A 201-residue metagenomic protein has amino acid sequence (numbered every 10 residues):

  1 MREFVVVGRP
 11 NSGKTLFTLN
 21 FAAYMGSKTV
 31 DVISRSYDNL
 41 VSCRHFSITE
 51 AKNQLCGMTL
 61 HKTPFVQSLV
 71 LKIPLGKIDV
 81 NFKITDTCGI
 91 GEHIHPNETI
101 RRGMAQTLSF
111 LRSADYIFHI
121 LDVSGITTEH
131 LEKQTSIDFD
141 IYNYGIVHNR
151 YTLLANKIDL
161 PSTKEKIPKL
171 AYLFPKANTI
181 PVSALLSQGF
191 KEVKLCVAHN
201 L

Functional and structural regions predicted by a protein language model:
M1-E92: Conserved G1/Walker A P-loop phosphate-binding module
S68-K72, A105-F110: Conserved alpha-helical scaffold flanking the Walker A/P-loop in AAA+ ATPase domains
D79-K83, D115-Y116, R150-Y151: Loop/turn-to-beta-strand initiation segments
I84, I120, L154: Generic enzyme active-site microenvironment
G89-N97, L111-T135, I158-T163: Conserved Switch II/interswitch segment of TRAFAC-class P-loop GTPases
I100-M104, I137-D138, K166: Amphipathic coiled-coil/heptad-repeat helices and related helical stalk/stem segments that mediate oligomerization
Y142-H148, F174: Short, conserved loop/helix-junction motifs that constitute active-site signature segments in enzyme catalytic cores
T152, K157-L201: Canonical P-loop GTPase G-domain recognition
